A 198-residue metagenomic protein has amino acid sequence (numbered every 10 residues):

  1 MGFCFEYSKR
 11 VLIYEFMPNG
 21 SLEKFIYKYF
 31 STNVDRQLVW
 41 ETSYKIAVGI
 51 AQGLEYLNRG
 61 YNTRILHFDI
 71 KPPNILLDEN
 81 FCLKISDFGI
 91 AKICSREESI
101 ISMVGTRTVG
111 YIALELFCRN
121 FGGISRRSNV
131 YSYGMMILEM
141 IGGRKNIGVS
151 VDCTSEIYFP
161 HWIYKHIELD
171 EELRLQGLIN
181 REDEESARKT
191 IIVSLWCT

Functional and structural regions predicted by a protein language model:
M1-T198: Conserved eukaryotic protein kinase-like
